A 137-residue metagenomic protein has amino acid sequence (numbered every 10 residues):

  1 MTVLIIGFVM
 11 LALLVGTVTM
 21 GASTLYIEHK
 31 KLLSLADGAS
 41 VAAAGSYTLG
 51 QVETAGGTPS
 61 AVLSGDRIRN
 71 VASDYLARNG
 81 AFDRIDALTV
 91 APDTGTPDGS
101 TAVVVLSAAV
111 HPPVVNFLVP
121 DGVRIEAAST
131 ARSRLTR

Functional and structural regions predicted by a protein language model:
M1, T89-T96, A128-R137: Short secondary-structure transition/capping segments
M1-I68: Alpha-helical assembly-interface signal, strongest on the long, hydrophobic N-terminal helix that forms
T17, A61-V62, S107, A127-R132 (+1 more regions): A small/polar (G/S/T-enriched), proline-flanked helix-loop surface module common in exported/cell-envelope proteins
A42-V105: Short amphipathic secondary-structure patches
L106-P112: Generic short beta-strand segments
P112-R137: Low-complexity, S/T/G/P-rich flexible repeat/linker segments used as non-globular hinges and stalks within
